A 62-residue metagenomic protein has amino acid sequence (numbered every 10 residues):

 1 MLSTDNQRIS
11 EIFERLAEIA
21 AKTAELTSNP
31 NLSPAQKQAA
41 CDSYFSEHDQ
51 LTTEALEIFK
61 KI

Functional and structural regions predicted by a protein language model:
N6, E11-I62: Short, charge-rich amphipathic interface segments used for partner binding and complex assembly
